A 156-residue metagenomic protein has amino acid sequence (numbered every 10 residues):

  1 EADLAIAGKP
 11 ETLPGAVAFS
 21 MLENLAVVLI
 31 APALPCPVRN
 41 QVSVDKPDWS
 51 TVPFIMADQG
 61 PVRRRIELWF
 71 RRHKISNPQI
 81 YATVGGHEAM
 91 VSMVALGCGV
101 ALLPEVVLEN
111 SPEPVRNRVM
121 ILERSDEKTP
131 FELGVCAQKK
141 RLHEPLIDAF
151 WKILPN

Functional and structural regions predicted by a protein language model:
E1, G8, P61-M120: Hydrophobic hinge/microswitch elements
E1-V27, A31, R39-N40, L68-W69 (+2 more regions): Short beta-strand-centered segments that line the small-molecule binding cleft or hinge of alpha/beta clamshell
A5, I30, I55, A101 (+1 more regions): Short, well-ordered beta-strand segments
K9-P10, A33, E105-V107, L133: Short secondary-structure boundary segments
V17-F19, N24-L29, A33-P35, K46 (+2 more regions): Small-molecule pocket liners
S20, D45-P47, V91-S92, D148: Alpha-helical segments flanking ligand/cofactor-binding loops in enzyme cores
C36-P37, C98, M120-N156: A late-sequence structural motif
P37-N40, D45, V52-H73, H143-P145 (+1 more regions): Secondary-structure junction motif
